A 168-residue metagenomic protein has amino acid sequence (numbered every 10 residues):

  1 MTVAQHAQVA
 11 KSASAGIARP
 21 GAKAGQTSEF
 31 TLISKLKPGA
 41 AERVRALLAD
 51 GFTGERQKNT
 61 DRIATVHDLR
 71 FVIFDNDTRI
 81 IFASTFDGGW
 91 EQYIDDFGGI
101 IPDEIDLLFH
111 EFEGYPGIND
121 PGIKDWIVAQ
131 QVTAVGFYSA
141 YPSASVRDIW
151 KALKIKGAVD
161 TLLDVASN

Functional and structural regions predicted by a protein language model:
M1-H67, I73-R79, T85-Q92, D120-N168: Short S/T/G/P-rich N-terminal loop/turn motif that feeds into the first structured element of a domain
F52-R56, I101-D106: A common structural junction motif
P102-P116: Conserved short beta-strand edge segments in small beta-sheet-based binding/regulatory domains
